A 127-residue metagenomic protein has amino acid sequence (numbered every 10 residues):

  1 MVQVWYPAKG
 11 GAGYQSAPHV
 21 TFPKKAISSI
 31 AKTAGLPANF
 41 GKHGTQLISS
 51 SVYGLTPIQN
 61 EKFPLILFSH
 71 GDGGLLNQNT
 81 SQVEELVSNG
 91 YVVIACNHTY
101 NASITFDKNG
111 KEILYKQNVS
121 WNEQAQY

Functional and structural regions predicted by a protein language model:
M1-I66: Domain-level recognition of soluble alpha/beta enzyme cores, biased toward histidine phosphatases/phosphomutases
Q3, Q15, Q46, Q59 (+4 more regions): Residue-identity detector for glutamine
T21-K25, E85-S88, E112-Y115: Short, low-complexity, polar/charged sequence segments that are solvent-exposed and flexible
I27-A31, Y91-V93, Q117-N122: Glycine-rich loops and low-complexity Gly/Arg-rich segments that provide flexible linkers or classic glycine-based
K32-A38, N97-Y100, Q124-A125: Short C-terminal domain-edge/linker segments immediately following a structured domain
L47-F63, F68-F106: Short substrate-entry loop that stabilizes the transition state in hydrolases
Y100-Y127: Alpha/beta-hydrolase active-site loop
